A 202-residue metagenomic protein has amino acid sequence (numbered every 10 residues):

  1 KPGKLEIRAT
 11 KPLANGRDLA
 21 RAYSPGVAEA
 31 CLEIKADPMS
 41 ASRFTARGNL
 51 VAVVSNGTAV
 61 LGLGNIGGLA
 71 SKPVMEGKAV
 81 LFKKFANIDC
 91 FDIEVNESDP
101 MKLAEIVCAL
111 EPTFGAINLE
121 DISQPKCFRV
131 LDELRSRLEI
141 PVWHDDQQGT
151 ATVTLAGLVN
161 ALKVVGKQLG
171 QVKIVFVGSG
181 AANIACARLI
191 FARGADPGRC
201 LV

Functional and structural regions predicted by a protein language model:
K1-V142: N-terminal ligand-binding/catalytic initiation module
L61, G68-A86, L138, H144 (+1 more regions): Glycine-rich phosphate/diphosphate-binding loop of Rossmann-like nucleotide-binding domains
Q147: Acidic, His- and aromatic-enriched active-site or binding-groove loops in soluble protein domains that engage sugars
